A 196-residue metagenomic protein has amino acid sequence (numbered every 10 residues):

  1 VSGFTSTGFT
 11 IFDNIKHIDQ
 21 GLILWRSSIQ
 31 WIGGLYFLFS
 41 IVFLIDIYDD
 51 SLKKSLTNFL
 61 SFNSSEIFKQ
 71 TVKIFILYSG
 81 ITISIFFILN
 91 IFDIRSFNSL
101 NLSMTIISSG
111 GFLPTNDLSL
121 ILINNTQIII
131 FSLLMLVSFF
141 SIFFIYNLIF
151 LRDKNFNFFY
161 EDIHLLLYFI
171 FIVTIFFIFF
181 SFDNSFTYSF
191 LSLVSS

Functional and structural regions predicted by a protein language model:
V1-S196: Membrane-proximal intracellular helices of multi-pass ion channels
